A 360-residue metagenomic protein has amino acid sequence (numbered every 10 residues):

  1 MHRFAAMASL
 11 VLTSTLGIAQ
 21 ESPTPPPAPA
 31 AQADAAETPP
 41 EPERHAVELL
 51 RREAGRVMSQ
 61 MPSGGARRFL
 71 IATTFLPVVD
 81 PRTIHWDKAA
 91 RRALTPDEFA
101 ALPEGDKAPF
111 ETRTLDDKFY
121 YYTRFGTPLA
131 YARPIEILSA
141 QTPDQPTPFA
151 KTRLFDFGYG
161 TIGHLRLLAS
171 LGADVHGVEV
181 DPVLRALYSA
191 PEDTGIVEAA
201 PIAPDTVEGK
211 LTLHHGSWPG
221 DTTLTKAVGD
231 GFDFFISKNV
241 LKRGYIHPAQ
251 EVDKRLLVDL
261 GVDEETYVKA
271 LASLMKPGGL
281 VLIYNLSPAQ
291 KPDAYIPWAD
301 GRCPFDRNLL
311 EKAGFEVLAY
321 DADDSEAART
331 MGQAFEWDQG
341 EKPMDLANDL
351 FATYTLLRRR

Functional and structural regions predicted by a protein language model:
R124-K151: Conserved alpha-helix/loop element of class I SAM-dependent methyltransferases that forms part of the SAM/SAH-binding
F149-G160: Conserved class I S-adenosyl-L-methionine
T161-A173: Conserved SAM-binding loop of SAM-dependent methyltransferases across substrates and taxa, primarily the Class I
D174-V180: Conserved SAM-binding motif I beta-strand of class I
A190-K226: S-adenosyl-L-methionine
I236: A conserved beta-strand element that flanks and buttresses the S-adenosyl-L-methionine
Q250-P277: A short glycine-rich, Lys/Arg-flanked "PGG" loop and its adjoining helix->strand segment in the class I
I296-R360: Class I S-adenosyl-L-methionine
